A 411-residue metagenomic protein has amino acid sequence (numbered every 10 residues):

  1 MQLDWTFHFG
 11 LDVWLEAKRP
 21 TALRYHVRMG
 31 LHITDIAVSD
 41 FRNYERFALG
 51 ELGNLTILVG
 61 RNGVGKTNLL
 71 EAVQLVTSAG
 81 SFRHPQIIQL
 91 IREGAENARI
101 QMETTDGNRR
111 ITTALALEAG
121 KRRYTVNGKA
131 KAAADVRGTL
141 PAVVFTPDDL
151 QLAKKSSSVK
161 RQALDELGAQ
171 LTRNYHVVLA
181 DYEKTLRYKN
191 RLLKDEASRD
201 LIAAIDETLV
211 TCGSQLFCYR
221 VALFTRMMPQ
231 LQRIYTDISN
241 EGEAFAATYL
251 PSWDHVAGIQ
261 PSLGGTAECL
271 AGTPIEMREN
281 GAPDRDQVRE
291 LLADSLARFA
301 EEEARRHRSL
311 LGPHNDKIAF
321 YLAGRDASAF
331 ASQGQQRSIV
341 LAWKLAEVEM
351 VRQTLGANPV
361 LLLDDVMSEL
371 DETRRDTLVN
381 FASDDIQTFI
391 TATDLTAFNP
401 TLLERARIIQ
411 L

Functional and structural regions predicted by a protein language model:
W5, P20-R61, R199-V360, E369-T373 (+2 more regions): Conserved NTPase motor "head" modules and their coupling/switch loops across ABC/AAA+ ATPases, GTPases, and GHKL ATPases
K66: Conserved lysine of the Walker
Q74-V159, A163-Y175, M228-T236, V288 (+1 more regions): Nucleotide-state sensing region of NTPase/ATPase domains
Q151-L152, S158-A203, E207-V210: Long, charged N-terminal accessory/stalk domains
D364-V366: Walker B catalytic acidic pair
Q387-T393: Structural recognition of the conserved hydrophobic beta-strand(s) that form the central parallel beta-sheet of P-loop
L402-L411: A short helix-turn-beta junction within AAA+ P-loop NTPase domains corresponding to the substrate/partner-engaging
